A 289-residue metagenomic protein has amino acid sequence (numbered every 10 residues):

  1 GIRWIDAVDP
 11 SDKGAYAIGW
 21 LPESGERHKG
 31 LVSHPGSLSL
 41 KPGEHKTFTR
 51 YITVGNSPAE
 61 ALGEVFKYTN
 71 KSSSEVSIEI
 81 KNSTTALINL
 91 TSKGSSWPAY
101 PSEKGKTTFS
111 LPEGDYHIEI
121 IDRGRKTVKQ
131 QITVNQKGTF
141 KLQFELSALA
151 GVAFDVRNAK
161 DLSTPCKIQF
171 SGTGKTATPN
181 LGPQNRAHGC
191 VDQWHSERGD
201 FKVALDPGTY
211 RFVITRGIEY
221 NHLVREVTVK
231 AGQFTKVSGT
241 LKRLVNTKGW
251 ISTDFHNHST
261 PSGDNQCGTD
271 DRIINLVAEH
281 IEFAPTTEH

Functional and structural regions predicted by a protein language model:
G1-E75: Beta-strand-rich recognition/accessory modules
P42, P112-E113, Q136, D206-P207 (+1 more regions): Surface-exposed loops/turns
E60-E64, I132-A148, A153, V227-K248: Extracellular beta-sheet/turn segments enriched in Thr/Pro/Gly and aliphatic residues
S72-N82, A150-K160, I168-F170, Y210 (+1 more regions): A short, amphipathic beta-strand motif
K81-W97, A159-R186: Short, ordered, surface-exposed loop/turn motifs in non-cytosolic proteins
G105-H117, D122-G124, A187-R211, T215-Y220: Short Pro-Gly-centered beta-turn/loop motif in secreted/extracellular proteins
R123-K141, W194-E197, K202, I218-K236: Structured interaction patches on ligand/partner-binding surfaces of diverse proteins
G182-P183, H188-C190, K236, T240-H289: An N-terminally biased module of ancient metal coordination in phosphate/nucleic-acid-related enzymes
